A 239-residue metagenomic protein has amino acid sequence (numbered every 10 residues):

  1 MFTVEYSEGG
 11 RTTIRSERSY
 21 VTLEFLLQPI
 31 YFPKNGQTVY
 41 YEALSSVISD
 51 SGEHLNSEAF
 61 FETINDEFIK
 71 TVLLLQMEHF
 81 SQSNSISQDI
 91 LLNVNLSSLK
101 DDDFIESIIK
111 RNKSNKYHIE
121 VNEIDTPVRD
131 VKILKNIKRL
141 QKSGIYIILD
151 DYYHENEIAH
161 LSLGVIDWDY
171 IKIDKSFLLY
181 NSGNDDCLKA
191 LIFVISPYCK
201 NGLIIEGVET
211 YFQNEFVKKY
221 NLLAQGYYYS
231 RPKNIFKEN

Functional and structural regions predicted by a protein language model:
M1-T22, L26-Q28, P33-Q37, S46-G52 (+2 more regions): EAL-family c-di-GMP phosphodiesterase catalytic domain
F2-N112: Bacterial c-di-GMP phosphodiesterase EAL domain
I48-L74, L96-Y146, E155-N156, K175-I195 (+2 more regions): EAL-type cyclic di-GMP phosphodiesterase domain
Q82-D89, R111-K116, S143-I145, D167 (+2 more regions): Short glycine/proline-enriched coil/turn segments at helix->beta-strand junctions
I90-V94, I119, I171: Buried hydrophobic side chains on well-structured beta-strands
